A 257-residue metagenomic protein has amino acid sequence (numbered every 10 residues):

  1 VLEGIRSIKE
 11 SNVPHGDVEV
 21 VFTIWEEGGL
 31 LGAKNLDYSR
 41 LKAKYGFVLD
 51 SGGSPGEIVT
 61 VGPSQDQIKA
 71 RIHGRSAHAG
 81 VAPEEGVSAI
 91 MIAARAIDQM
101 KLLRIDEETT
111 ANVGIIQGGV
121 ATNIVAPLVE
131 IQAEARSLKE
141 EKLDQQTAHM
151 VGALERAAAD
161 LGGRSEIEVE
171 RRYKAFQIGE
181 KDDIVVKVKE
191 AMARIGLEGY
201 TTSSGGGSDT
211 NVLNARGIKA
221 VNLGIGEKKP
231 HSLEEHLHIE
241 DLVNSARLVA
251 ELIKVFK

Functional and structural regions predicted by a protein language model:
L2-P63, N123, E134, K257: Acidic/histidine-rich catalytic neighborhood of metal-dependent amide-processing enzymes
G4, G32, D66, A89-I92 (+1 more regions): Internal, well-ordered alpha-helical segments in soluble enzyme and binding-protein domains
Y38-L41, E85, A89: Basic phosphate/pyrophosphate-binding loop/patch that engages nucleotide-derived ligands
S51, R75, G86-K257: Metal-dependent amide/peptide-bond hydrolase catalytic core, centered on the "pita-bread" metallohydrolase fold
G62-Q65, A215: Short, flexible loop/turn motifs enriched in small residues
D66-I68, V129: Hydrophobic core residues within well-ordered beta-strands of beta-rich domains
K69-R75: The feature captures the short pre-catalytic strand/loop hairpin that immediately precedes and shapes the active-site
